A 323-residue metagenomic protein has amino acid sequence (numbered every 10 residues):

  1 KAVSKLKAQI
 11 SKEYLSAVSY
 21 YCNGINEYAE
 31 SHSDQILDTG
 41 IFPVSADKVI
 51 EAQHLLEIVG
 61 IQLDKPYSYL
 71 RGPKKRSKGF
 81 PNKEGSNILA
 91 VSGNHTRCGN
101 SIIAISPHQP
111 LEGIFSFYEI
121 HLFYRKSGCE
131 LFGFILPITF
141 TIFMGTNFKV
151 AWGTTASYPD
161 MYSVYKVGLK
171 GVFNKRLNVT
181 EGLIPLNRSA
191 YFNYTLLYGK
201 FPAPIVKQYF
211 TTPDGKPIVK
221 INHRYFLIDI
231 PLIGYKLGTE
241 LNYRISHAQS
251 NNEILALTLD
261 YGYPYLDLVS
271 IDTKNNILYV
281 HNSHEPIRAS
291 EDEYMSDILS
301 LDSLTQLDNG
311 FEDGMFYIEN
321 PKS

Functional and structural regions predicted by a protein language model:
K1-I114, E119-T141, I230-P231: Substrate-recognition/specificity elements adjacent to catalytic centers across diverse enzyme folds
Y21-G24, Y28-S31, P73, N94 (+7 more regions): Generic, well-ordered alpha-helical scaffold segments in large soluble proteins
L55-G60, F117-L122, Y158-M161, K166-V172 (+2 more regions): Short secondary-structure boundary/capping segments
K74-S101, G113, Q208-Q249, A256-L266: Glycine-rich loop/turn
A90, I102-A104, I142-G145, V150-T154 (+2 more regions): Structural recognition of the beta-strand scaffold that forms the well-ordered cores of secreted hydrolase catalytic
G99-N100, L111-F115, I120, L131-G133 (+7 more regions): Short helix/loop capping segments that flank catalytic or ligand/cofactor-binding pockets
K126-A203, N242-H247, A256: Compact, glycine/acidic-enriched structural inserts
Y263-S323: Hydrophobic alpha-helical segments
